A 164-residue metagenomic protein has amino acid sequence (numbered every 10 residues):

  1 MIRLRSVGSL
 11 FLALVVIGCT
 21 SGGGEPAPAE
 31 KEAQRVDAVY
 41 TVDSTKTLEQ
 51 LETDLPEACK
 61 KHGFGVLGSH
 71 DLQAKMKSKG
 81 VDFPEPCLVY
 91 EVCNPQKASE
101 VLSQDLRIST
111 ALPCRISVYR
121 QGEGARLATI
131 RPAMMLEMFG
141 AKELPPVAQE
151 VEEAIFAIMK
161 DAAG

Functional and structural regions predicted by a protein language model:
M1-S9: Bacterial N-terminal signal peptides that target proteins for export
V16-G18: C-terminal motif of bacterial Sec signal peptides marking the signal peptidase cleavage site
T20-G23: Bacterial signal peptide processing site
P26-E85, V89: N-terminal secretory signal peptides
N94-A98: Short, charged/polar surface micro-motifs in flexible loops or helix N-caps
S117-Q121: Short beta-strand micro-motifs enriched in acidic
P132-G164: C-terminal partner/receptor-binding element of secreted or periplasmic proteins
